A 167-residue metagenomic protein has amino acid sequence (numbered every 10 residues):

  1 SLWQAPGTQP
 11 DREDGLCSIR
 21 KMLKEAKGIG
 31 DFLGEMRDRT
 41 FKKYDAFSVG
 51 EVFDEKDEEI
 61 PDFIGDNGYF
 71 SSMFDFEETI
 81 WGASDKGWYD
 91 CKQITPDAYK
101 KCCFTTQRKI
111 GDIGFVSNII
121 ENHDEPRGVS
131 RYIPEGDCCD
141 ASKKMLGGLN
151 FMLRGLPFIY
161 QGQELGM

Functional and structural regions predicted by a protein language model:
S1-M167: Active-site and adjacent substrate-binding regions of carbohydrate-active enzymes
